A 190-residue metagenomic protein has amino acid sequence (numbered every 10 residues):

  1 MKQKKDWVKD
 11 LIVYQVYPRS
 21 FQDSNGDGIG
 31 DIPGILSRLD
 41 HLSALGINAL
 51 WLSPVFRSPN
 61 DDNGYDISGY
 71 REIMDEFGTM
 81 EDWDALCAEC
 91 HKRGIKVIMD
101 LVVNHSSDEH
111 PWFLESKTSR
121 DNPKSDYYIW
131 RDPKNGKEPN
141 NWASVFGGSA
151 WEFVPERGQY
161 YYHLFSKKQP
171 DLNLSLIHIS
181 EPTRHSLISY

Functional and structural regions predicted by a protein language model:
K2-S175: Acidic/aromatic-lined carbohydrate-recognition and catalytic surfaces of CAZymes acting on diverse glycans
I177-E181, H185-Y190: Single conserved hydrophobic/aromatic residue that forms the stacking wall/gate of nucleotide- or nucleobase-binding
